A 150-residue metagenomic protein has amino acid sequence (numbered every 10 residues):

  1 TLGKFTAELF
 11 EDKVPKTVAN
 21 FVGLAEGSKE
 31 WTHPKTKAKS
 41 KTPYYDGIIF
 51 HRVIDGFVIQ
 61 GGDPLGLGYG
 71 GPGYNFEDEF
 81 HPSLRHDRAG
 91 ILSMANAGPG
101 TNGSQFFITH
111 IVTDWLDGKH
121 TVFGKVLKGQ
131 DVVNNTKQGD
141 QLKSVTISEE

Functional and structural regions predicted by a protein language model:
T1-E150: Cyclophilin-like peptidyl-prolyl cis-trans isomerases
